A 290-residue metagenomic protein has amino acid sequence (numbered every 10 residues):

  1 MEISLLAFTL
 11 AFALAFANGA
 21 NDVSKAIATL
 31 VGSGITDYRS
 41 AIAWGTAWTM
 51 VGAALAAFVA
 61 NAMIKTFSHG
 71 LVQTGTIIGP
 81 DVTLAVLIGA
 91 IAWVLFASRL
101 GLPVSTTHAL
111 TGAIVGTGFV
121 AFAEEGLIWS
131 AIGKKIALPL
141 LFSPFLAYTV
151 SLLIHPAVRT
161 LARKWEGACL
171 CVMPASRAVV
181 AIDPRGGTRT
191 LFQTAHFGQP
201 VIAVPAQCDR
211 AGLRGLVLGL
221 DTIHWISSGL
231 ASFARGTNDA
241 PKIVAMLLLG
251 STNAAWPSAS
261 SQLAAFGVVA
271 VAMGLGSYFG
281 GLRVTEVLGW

Functional and structural regions predicted by a protein language model:
M1-L5, Q73-I78, A121-A131, L249-A264: Helix-coil boundary and interhelical linker segments in multi-pass alpha-helical membrane proteins
A7, A11, A17, W44-G52 (+15 more regions): Alpha-helical transmembrane segments in multi-pass membrane proteins
A20-I27, I35, L100-G112, N238-M246: Short, non-helical or kinked segments that cap or interrupt transmembrane helices
T29-Y38, T111-E125, L247-W256: Interfacial segments of multi-pass membrane proteins
I35-A47, P80-D81, S258-L263: Membrane-interface alpha-helices at helix entry/exit sites of multi-pass transporters
A57-G70, R99-P103, F122-W129: Transmembrane alpha-helix boundary signature
A157-S227, W290: Intrinsically disordered, low-complexity non-transmembrane regions of multi-pass membrane transporters
A231-W290: Transmembrane helical segments that form the transport core of multi-pass membrane transport proteins
